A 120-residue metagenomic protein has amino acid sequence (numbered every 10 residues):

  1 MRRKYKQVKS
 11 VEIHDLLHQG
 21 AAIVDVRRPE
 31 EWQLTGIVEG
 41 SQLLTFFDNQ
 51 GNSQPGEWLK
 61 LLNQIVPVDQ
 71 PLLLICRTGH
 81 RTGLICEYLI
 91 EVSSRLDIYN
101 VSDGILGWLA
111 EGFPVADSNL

Functional and structural regions predicted by a protein language model:
M1-A21, P29-P71, H80-L120: Rhodanese-like catalytic fold shared by cysteine-dependent sulfurtransferases and DSP/PTP-type phosphatases
L74-C76: Short, surface-exposed ligand- or partner-binding patches at beta-edge/loop junctions that are enriched in aromatics
